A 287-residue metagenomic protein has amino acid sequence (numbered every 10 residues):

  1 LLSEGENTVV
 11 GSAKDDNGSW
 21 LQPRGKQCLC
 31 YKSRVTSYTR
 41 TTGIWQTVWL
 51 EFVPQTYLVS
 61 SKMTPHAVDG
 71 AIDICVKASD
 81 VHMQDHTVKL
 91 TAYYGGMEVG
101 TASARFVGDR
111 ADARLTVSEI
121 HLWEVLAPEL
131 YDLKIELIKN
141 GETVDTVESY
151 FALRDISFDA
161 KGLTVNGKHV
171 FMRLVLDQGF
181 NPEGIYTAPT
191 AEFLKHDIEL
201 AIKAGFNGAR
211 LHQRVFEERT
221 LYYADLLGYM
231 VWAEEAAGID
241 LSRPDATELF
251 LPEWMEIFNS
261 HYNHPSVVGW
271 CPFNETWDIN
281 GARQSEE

Functional and structural regions predicted by a protein language model:
L1-Q213, E217-Y223, L227-V231, E253 (+3 more regions): Secreted/periplasmic carbohydrate-active enzymes, especially glycoside hydrolases
M172-R173, A233-M255: Active-site-adjacent "subsite" loops/lids of carbohydrate-active enzymes
Q178-E183, A237-D240, E275-D278: A short, flexible beta-alpha/helix-coil linker loop
H212-Q213, E234-A237, C271-E275: Active-site-proximal beta-strand/loop segments in catalytic clefts of secreted hydrolases
L241-P244, F273-E287: Active-site cleft segment of glycoside hydrolase catalytic domains centered on the general acid/base Glu
P244-V267, C271-F273: Ligand-binding grooves and catalytic loops that recognize ribose/phosphate and carbohydrate rings, and esterified lipid
